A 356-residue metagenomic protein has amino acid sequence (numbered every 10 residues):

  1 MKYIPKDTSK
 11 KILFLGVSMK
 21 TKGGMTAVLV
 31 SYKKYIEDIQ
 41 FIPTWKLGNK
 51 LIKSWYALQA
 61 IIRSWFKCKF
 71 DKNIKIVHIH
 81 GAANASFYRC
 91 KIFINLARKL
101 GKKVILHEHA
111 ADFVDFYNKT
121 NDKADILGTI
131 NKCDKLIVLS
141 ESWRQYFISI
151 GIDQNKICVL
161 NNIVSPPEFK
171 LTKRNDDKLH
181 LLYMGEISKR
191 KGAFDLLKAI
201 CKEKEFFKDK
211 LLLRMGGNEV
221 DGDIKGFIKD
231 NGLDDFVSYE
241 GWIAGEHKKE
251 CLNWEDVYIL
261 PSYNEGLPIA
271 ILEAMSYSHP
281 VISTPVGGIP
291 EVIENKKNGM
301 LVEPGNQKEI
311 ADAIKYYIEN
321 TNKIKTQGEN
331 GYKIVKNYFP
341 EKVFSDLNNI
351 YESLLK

Functional and structural regions predicted by a protein language model:
L13-L15, K173-C201, R214-G216: Conserved donor-binding/catalytic core segment of Leloir-type glycosyltransferases
T44-K46, M184, L211-K225, G241-W242: Glycosyltransferase donor-sugar binding loop
I148, K156-L179: Acidic anion/phosphate-binding donor-loop and adjacent secondary structure in glycosyltransferase catalytic cores
K225-I243: Nucleotide-activated donor-binding/catalytic signature segment of Leloir-type glycosyltransferases, i.e., the conserved
W242-I243, E250-E255: Short alpha-helical donor nucleotide-sugar binding micro-motif in glycosyltransferases
Y263: Aromatic "clamp/platform" in nucleotide-sugar-dependent glycosyltransferases that forms part of the donor/acceptor
P280-S283: Short hydrophobic beta-strand element within catalytic cores of glycosyltransferases and related nucleotide-activated
N295-K296, M300-Q307, Y316-T321, K336: Conserved acidic donor-binding segment of nucleotide-sugar-dependent glycosyltransferases
